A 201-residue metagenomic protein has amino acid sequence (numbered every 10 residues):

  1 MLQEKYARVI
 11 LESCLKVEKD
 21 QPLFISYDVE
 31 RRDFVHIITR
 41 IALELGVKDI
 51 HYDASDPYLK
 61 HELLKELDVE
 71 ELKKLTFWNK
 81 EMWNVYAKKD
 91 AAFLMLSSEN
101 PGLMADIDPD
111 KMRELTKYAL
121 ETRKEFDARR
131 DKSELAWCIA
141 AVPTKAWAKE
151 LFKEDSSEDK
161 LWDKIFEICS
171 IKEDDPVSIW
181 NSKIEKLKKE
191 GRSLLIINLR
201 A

Functional and structural regions predicted by a protein language model:
M1-A201: Active-site bordering "gate/hinge" segments that shape substrate access to catalytic or cofactor-binding pockets
